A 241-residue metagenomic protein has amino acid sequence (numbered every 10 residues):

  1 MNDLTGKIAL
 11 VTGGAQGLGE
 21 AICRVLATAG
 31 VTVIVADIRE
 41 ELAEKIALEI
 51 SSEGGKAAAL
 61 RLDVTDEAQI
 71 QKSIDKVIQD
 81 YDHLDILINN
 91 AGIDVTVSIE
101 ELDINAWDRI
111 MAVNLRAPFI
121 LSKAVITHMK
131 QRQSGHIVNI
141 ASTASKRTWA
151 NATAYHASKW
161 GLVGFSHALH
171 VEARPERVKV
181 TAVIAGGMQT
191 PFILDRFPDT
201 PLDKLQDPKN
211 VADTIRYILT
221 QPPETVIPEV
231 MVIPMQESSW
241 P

Functional and structural regions predicted by a protein language model:
D3-V33: Canonical Rossmann dinucleotide-binding motif of NAD(H)/NADP(H)-dependent dehydrogenases/reductases, specifically
A29, R147, A168-V178: Active-site-adjacent segment of SDR/Rossmann-fold oxidoreductases
E40-E41, R61-S73, I104: The beta1-alpha1 cofactor-binding region of Rossmann-like NAD(H)/NADP(H)-dependent oxidoreductases
S98-I99, A106-D108: Substrate-binding pocket helix/loop in short-chain dehydrogenase/reductase
S122, S158: Active-site helix of classical SDR
S142: Residue(s) in the substrate-gating loop at a strand-loop-helix junction that position the organic substrate next
P175-V178, A182-V183, T190, D199-S238: C-terminal helical subdomain
